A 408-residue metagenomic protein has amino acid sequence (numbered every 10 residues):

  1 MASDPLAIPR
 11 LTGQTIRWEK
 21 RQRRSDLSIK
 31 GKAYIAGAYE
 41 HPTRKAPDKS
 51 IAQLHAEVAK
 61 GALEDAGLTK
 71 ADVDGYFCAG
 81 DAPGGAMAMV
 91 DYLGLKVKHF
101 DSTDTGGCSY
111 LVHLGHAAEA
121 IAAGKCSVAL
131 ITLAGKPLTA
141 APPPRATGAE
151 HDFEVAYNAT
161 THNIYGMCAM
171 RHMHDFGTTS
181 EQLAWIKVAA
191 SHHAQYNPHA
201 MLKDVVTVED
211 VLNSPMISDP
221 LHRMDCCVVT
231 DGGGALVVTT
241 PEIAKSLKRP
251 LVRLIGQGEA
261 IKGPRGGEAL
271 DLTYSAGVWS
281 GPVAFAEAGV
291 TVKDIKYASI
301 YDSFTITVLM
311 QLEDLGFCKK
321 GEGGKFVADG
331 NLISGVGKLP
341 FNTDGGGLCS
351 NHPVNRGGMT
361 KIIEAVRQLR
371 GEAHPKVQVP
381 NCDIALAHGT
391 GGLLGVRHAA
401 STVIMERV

Functional and structural regions predicted by a protein language model:
W18-A52, W185, M216-W279, V283 (+6 more regions): Condensing-enzyme catalytic core mediating Claisen C-C bond formation in acyl metabolism
W18-C108, H116, H172-S180, M201-T207 (+4 more regions): Conserved active-site "lid/cap" helical segment
I29-G31, A79-F153, Y157-I164, L202-V228 (+3 more regions): Conserved catalytic cysteine-centered active-site region of acyl-thioester-dependent Claisen-condensing enzymes
K70-A79, F100-D101, A129-A134, E181-V188 (+5 more regions): Beta-strand segments within the central parallel beta-sheet cores of soluble alpha/beta enzyme folds
P83-Y92, G266-L270, D302-F326, L332 (+3 more regions): Short glycine/threonine-rich loop-to-helix capping motif typified by GTGT followed within a few residues by an Asp-Pro
T105-G135, H162-Y196, L236-E242, S350-A373: Active-site-proximal alpha-helical scaffold in enzymes
Y274, V278, P282-T305, D314-F317 (+1 more regions): Extended C-terminal subregions enriched in glycine
